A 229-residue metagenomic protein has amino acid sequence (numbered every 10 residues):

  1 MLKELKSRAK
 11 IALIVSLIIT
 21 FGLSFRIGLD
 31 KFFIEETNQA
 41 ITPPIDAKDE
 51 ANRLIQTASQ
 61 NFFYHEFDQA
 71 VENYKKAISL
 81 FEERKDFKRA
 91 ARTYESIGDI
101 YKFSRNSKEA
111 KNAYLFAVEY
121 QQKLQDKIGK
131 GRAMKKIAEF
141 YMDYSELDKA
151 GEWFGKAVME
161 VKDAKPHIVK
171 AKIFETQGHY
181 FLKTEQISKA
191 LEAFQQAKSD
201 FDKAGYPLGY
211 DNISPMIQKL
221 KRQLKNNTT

Functional and structural regions predicted by a protein language model:
L2-I14: N-terminal Sec-pathway targeting helices
T20-D68: N-terminal leader/linker segments that initiate helical-solenoid repeat arrays
R26-I45, E72-L80, F116-E119, V158-M159: Repeat-mediated protein-protein interaction surfaces in helical alpha-solenoids
P44-I45, I78-K85, V118-Q125, V158-E160 (+3 more regions): A conserved position within tetratricopeptide repeats
D46-D49, K88, I128, I168 (+1 more regions): Residue signature of alpha-solenoid helical repeat architecture, marking inter-repeat boundaries and helix-start
L54-N61, N73, L80, A90-Y101 (+9 more regions): TPR/Sel1-like alpha-solenoid repeat signature
